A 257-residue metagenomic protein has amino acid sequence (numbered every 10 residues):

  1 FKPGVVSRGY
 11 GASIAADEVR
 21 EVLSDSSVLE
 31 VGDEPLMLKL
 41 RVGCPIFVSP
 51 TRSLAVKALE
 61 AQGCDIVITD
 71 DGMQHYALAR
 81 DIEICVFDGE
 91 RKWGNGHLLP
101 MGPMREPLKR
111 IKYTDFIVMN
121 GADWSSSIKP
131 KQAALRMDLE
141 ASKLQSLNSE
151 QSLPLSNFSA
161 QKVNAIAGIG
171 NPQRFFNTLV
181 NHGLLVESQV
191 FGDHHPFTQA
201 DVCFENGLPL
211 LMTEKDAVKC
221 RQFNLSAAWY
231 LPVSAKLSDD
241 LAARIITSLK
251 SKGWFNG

Functional and structural regions predicted by a protein language model:
F1-G4: Post-Walker A helix-loop "phosphate-sensing" segment adjacent to the P-loop in P-loop NTPases
G9-P130: Phosphate/Mg2+-binding loops and adjacent switch elements in nucleotide/diphosphate-handling enzyme cores
Y76-G257: ATP-dependent carboxylate-amine ligase
